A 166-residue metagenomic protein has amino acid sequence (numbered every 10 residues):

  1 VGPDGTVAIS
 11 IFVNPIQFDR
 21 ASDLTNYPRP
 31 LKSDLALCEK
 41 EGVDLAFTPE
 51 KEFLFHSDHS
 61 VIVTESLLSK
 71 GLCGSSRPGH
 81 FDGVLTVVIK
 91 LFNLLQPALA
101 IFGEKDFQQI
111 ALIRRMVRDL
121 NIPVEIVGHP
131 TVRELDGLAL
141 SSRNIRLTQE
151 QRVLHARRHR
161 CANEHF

Functional and structural regions predicted by a protein language model:
V1-F166: Nucleotidyltransferase catalytic core that binds NTPs
